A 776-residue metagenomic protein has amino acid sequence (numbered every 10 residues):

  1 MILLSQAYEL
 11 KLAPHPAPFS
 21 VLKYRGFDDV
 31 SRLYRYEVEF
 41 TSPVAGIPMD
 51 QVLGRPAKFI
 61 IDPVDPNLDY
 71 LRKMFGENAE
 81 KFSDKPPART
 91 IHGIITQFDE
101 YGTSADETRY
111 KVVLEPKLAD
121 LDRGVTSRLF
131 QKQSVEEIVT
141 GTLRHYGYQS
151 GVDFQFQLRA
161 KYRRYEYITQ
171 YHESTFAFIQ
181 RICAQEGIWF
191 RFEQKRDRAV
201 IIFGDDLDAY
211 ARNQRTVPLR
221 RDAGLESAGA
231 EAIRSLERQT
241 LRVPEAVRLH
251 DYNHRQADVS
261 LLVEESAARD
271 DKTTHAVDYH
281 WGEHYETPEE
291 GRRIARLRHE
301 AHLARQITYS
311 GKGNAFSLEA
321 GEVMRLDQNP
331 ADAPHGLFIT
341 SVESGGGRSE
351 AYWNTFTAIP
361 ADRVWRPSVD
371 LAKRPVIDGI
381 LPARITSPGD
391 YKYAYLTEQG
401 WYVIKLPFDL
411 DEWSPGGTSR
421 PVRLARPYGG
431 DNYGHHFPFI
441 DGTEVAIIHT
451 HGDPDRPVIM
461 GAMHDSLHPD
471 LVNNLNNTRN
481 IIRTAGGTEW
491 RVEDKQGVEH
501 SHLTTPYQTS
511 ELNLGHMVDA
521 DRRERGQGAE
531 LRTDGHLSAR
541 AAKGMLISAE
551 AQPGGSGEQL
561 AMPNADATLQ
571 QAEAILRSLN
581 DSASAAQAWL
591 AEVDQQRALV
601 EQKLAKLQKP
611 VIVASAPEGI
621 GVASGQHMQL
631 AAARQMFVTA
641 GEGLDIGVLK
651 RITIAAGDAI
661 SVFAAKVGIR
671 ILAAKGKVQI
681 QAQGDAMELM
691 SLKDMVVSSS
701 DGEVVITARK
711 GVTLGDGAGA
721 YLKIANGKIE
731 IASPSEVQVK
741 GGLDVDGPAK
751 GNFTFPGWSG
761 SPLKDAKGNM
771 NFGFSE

Functional and structural regions predicted by a protein language model:
M1-E776: Amphipathic alpha-helical and helix-coil boundary elements used as assembly and membrane-proximal scaffolds
